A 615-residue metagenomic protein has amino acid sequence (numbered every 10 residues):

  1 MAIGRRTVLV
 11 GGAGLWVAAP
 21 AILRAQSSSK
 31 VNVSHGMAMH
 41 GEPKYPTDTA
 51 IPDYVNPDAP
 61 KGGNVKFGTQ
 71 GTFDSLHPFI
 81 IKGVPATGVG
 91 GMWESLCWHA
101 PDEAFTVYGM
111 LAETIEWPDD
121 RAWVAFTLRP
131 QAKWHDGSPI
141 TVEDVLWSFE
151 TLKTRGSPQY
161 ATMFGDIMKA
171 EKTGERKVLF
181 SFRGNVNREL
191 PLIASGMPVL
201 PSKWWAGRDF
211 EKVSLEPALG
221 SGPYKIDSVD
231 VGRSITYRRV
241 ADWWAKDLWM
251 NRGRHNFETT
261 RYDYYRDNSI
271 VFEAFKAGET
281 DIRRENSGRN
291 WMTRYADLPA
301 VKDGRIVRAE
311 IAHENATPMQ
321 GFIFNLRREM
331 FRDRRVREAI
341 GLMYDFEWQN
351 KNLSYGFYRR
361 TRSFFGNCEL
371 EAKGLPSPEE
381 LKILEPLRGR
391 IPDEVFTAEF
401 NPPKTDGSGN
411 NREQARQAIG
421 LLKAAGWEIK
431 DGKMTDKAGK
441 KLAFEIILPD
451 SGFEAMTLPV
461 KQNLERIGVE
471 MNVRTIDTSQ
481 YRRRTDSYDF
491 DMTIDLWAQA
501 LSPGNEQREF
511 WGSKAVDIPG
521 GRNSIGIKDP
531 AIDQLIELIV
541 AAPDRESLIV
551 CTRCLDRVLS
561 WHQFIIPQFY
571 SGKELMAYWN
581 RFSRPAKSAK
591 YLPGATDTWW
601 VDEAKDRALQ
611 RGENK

Functional and structural regions predicted by a protein language model:
V8, W16, S27, T69 (+7 more regions): Detector for C-terminal structural segments
S29-D120, T127, W147-E150, P217-L219: N-terminal lobe/hinge region of extracytoplasmic solute-binding protein
V55, A59, K82-G88, T114-P158 (+6 more regions): Aromatic- and charge-enriched surface segment that lines or borders ligand/interaction sites
T72, G90-F105, E150, A194-R261 (+4 more regions): Gly/Pro-rich hinge or "lid" segments in bacterial periplasmic/extracellular proteins
G109-D119, H135, I140, S181-L200 (+4 more regions): Aromatic-rich, solvent-exposed beta-strand/loop patch
T127, A161-A206, P223-D230, L375-R390: Surface-exposed binding/hinge segments that line and control ligand-binding clefts or catalytic entry sites
R129, K212, A245-A296, E338 (+4 more regions): Ligand-site clamp/hinge motif
K169-E171, D227-R238, D263-R328, E338-A339 (+2 more regions): Extracellular/periplasmic solute-recognition and catalytic clefts
